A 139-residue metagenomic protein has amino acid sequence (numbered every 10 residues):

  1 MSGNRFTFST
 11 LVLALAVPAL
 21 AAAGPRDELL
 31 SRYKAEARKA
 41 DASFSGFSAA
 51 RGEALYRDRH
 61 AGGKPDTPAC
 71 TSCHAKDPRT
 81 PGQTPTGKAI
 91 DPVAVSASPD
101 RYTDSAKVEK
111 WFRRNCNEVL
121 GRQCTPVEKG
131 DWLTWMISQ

Functional and structural regions predicted by a protein language model:
S2-E53, S96-G130, W135-Q139: Post-cleavage N-terminal segment of exported redox proteins
V17, K64-T67: Processing junctions and N-termini across compartments
A21-A22, D77-T80: Short N-terminal helix-initiation segments at or just after the protein's N-terminus
R59-G63: Short coil/turn linking the two alpha-helices of tandem helical-hairpin repeats
D66-D77, W132: The canonical Cys-X-X-Cys-His
G82-A89: Short cysteine/histidine-rich zinc-coordinating motifs and their immediately flanking basic loops
V93: Flexible, solvent-exposed loop/hinge segments that line or gate ligand/substrate-binding clefts
